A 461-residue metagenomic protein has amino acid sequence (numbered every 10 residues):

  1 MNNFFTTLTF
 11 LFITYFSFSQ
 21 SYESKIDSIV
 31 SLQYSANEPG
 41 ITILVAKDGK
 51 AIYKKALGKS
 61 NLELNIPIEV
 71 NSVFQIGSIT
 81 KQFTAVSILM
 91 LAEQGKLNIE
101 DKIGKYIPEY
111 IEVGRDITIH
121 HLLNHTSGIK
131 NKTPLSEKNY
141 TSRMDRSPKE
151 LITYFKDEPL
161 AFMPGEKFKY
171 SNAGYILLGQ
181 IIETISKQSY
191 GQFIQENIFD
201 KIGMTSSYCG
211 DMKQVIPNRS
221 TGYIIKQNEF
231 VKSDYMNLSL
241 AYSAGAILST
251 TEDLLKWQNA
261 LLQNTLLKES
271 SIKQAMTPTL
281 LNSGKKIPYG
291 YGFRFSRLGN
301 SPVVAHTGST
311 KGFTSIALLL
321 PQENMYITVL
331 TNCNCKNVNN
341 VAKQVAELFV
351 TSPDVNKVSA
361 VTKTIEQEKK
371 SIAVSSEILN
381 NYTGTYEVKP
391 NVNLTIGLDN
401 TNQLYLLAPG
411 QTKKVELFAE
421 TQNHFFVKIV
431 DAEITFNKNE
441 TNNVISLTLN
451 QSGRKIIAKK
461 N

Functional and structural regions predicted by a protein language model:
M1-F5, F10-I68, F74, M90-N98 (+10 more regions): N-terminal leader/targeting segments and the immediately adjacent pre-domain N-terminus
Q20, V73-S78, D116, D145 (+3 more regions): Short, solvent-exposed loop/helix junctions and linker helices that flank or host conserved functional motifs
Q20-K55, S186, Q192-Q195, D200 (+1 more regions): Catalytic loop of the DD-peptidase/beta-lactamase superfamily, centered on the K-T-G motif and neighboring
E23-K25, Q75-I79, L91-L135, D157-P159 (+2 more regions): Active-site helix/loop module of the DD-peptidase/beta-lactamase fold, centered on the serine-lysine SxxK catalytic
K25, L32-I43, E63-N124, F162-A173 (+2 more regions): Short active-site loop at a secondary-structure junction that contains or immediately precedes the catalytic residue(s)
A36-N37, P67, I111-D116, M144 (+6 more regions): Extracellular/periplasmic catalytic domains that process cell-envelope and extracellular macromolecules
I43-K50, Q75-N98, K102, L122 (+4 more regions): Alpha-helical scaffold elements that line and support the substrate/ligand-binding pocket of soluble hydrolases
T133-N218, S233-Y235, S239-L255, S270-I272: Catalytic-site signature segments of enzymes, centered on catalytic residues
